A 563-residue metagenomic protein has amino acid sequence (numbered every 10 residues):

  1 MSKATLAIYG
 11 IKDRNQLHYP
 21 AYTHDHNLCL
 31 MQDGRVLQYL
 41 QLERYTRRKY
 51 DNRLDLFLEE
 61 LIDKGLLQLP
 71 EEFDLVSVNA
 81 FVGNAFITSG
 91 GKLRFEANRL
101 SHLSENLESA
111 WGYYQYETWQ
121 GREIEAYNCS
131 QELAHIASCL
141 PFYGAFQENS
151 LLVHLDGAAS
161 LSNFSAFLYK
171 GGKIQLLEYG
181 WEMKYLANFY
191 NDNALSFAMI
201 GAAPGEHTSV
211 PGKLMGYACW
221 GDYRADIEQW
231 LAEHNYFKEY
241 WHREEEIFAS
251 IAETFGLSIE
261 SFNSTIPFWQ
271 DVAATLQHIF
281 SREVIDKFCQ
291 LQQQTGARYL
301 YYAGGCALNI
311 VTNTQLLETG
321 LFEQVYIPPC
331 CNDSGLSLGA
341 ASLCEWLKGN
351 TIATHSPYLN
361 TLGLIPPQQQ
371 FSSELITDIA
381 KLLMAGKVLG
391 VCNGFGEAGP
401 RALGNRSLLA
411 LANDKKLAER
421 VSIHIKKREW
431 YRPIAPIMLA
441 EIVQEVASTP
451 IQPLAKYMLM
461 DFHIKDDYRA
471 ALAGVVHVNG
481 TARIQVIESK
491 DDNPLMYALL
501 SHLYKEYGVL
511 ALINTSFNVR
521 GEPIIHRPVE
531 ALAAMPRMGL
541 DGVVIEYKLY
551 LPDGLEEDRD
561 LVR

Functional and structural regions predicted by a protein language model:
M1-A7: Extreme N-terminal starter segment of soluble prokaryotic enzymes
A7, R14-K49, N128, L133-A134 (+2 more regions): Flexible beta->alpha loop and helix N-cap segments adjacent to enzyme active/binding sites
I8-I11, G34, Y39-E43, L75-G90: Short loop/turn segments at strand-loop or loop-helix junctions that form parts of catalytic or ligand-binding pockets
F57-D74, F288-G296: Phosphate/pyrophosphate-binding loops at sites that engage ATP/ADP/AMP, CoA/4′-phosphopantetheine, polyphosphate
L67-Y114, C129, S138: Short beta-strand-loop/turn "lid" adjacent to the catalytic site in phosphate-handling enzymes
G216-H278: Active-site cores of enzymes that catalyze phosphoryl transfer or operate on phosphate-rich substrates
A274-L300: Phosphate/ATP-binding catalytic cores across multiple sugar-kinase/actin-like superfamilies, primarily ASKHA
Y299-L316: Glycine-rich phosphate-binding loops at beta-strand->alpha-helix junctions
